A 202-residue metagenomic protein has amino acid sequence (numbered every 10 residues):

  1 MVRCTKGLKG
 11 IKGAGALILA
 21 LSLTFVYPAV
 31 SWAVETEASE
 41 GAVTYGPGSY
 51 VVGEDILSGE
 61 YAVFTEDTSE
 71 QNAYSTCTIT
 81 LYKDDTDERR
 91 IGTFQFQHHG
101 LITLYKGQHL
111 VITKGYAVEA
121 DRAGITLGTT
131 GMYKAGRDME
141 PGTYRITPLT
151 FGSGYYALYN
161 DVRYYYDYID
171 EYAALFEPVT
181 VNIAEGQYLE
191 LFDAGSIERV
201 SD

Functional and structural regions predicted by a protein language model:
M1-K9: N-terminal secretory signal peptides that target proteins for export/translocation
A16-V26: Bacterial N-terminal signal peptides
T24-G41: Sec-dependent signal peptide cleavage junction
G46-G48, V52-E60, G131, A135 (+1 more regions): A glycine-anchored, Pro-Gly-centered beta-turn/N-cap motif
V51, E88-L104, K134, Y165-A184: Beta-sandwich interaction modules
D67-D85, T150-R163: Short, surface-exposed beta-strand/strand-loop-strand elements in extracellular ectodomains
L101-T113, V181-D193: Noncatalytic modules at the cell exterior or secretory-pathway interfaces, chiefly beta-strand-rich lectin/adhesion
Y116-M132: A short "linker-to-beta-strand initiation" element
